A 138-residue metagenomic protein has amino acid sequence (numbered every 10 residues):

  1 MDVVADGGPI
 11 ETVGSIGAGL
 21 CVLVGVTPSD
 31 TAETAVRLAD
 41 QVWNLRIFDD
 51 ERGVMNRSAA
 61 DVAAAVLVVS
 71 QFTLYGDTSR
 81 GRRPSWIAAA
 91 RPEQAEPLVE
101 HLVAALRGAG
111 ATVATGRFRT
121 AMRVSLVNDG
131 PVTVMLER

Functional and structural regions predicted by a protein language model:
M1-G81, P97-R138: N-terminal, polar/charged subdomain of small-to-medium soluble alpha/beta proteins
S79-R91: A charged helix-plus-loop insertion that forms the helical arch/lid used to bind and gate nucleic-acid substrates
Q94: Conserved acidic
